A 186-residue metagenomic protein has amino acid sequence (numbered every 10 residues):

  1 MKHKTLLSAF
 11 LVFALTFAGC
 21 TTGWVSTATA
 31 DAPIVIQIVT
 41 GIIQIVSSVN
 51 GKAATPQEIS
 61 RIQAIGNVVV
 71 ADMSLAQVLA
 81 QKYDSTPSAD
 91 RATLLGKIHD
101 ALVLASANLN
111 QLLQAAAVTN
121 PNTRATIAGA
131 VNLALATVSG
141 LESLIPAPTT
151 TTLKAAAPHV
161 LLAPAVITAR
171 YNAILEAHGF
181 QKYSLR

Functional and structural regions predicted by a protein language model:
K2-H3, L15-R186: Cationic, hydrophobic amphipathic alpha-helical membrane-interacting segments
K4-F10: Sec-dependent signal peptide recognition, specifically the positively charged N-region followed immediately by
